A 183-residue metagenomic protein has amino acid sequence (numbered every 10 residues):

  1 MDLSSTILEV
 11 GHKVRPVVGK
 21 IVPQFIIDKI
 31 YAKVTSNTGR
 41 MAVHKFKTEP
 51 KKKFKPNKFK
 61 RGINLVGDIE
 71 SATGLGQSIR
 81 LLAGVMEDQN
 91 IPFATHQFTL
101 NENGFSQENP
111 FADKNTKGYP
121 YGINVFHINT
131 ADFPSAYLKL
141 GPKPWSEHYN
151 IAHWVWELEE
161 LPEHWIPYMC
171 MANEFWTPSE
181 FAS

Functional and structural regions predicted by a protein language model:
D2-I128: N-terminal pre-catalytic "stem/leader" segment of glycosyltransferase-like enzymes
E49-K51, N64-V66, Q97-S183: Extended catalytic core of nucleotide-activated donor transferases of GT-like folds
